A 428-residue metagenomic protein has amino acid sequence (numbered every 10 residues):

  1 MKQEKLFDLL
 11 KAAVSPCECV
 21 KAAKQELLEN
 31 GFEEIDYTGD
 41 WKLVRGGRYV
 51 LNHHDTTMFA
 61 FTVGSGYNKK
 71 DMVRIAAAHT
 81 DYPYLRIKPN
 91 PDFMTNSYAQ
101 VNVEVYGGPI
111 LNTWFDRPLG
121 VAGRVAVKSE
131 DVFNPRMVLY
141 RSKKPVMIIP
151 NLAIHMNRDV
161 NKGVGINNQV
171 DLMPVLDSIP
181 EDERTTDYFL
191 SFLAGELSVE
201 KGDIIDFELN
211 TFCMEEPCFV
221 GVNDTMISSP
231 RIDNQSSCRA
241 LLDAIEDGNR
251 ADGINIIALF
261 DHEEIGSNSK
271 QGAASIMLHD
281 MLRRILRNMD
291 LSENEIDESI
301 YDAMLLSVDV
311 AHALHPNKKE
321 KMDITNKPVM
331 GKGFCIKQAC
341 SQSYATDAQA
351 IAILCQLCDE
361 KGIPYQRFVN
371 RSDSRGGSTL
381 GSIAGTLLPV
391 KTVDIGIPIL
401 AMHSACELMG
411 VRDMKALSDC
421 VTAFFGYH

Functional and structural regions predicted by a protein language model:
M1-H428: N-terminal hydrophobic/helix-forming segments and targeting peptides
